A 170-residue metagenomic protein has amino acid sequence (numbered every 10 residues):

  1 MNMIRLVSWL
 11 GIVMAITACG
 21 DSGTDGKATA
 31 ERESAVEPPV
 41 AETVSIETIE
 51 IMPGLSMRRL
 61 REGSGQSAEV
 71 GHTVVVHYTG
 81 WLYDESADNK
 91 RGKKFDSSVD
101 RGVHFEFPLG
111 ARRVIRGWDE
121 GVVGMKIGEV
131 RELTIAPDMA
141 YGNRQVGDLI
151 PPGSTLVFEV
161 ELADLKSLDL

Functional and structural regions predicted by a protein language model:
N2-G11, I16-L170: Cross-family detector of peptidyl-prolyl cis-trans isomerase
